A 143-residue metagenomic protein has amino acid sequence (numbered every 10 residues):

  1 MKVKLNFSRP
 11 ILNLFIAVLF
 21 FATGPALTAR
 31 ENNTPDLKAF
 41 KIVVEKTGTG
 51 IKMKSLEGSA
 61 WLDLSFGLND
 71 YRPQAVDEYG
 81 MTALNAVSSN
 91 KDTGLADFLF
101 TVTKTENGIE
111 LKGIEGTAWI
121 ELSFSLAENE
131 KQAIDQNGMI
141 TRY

Functional and structural regions predicted by a protein language model:
M1-N32: Bacterial Sec-dependent N-terminal signal peptides
N6-S8, T49-G50, G108, Q132-I134: Short amphipathic alpha-helical "recognition" segments used for binding
F20, N33-P35, V44, K91-T93 (+1 more regions): Sterically constrained small-residue positions within well-ordered secondary structures of folded domains
P25-K52, Q136-Y143: Sec-dependent signal peptide cleavage junction
R30-N33, L64-F98, A127-Y143: A low-complexity, Ser/Thr/Gly/Pro-enriched, surface-exposed linker/loop concept that marks segments flanking
K46-G48, S55-S59, F66-R72, G80 (+4 more regions): A mature extracytoplasmic/lumenal domain signature
F98-F100, N107-I109: Mature extracytoplasmic or organellar-lumen-exposed domains after removal of signal/transit peptides
